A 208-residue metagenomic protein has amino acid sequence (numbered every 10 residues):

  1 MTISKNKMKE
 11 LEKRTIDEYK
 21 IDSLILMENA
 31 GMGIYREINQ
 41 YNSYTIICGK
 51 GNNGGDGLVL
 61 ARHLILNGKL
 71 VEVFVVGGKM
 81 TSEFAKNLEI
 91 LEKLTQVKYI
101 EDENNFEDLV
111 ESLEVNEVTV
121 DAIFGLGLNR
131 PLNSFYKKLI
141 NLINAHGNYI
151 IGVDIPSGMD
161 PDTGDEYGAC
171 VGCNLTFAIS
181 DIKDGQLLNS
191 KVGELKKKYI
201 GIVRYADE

Functional and structural regions predicted by a protein language model:
M1-Y41, R204-E208: Positively charged, low-complexity intrinsically disordered leader regions
T2-S4, N116-E208: YjeF_N-associated NAD(P)HX repair module
K9, K13, D17, I47 (+4 more regions): A near-ubiquitous, low-amplitude feature marking generic local secondary-structure context
K13, G31-M32, R62, L88 (+1 more regions): Residues within alpha-helical segments
K13-D17, M32, N39-Q40, Q96 (+3 more regions): Generic secondary-structure signature for well-ordered alpha-helical cores
T15, D22, L66, Y99-D102 (+2 more regions): Short, solvent-exposed coil/turn linker segments
E28-G31, F84, L91, L139-I140 (+2 more regions): Solvent-exposed, non-transmembrane amphipathic alpha-helical segments
Y35-I123, P131-V153: Nucleotide and nucleotide-moiety/phosphate-recognizing core
